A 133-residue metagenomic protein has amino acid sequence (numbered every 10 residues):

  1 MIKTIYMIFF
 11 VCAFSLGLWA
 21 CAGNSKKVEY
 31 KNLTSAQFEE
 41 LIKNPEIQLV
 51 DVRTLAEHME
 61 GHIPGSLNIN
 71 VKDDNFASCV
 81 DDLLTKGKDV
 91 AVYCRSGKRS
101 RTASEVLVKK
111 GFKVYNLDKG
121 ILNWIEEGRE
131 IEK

Functional and structural regions predicted by a protein language model:
I2-Y6, L16-L41, A56-D89, K98-K133: Rhodanese-like catalytic fold shared by cysteine-dependent sulfurtransferases and DSP/PTP-type phosphatases
F10: Pyridoxal 5′-phosphate
L49-D51: Structural scaffold elements adjacent to functional motifs in cytosolic proteins
Y93: Short, surface-exposed ligand- or partner-binding patches at beta-edge/loop junctions that are enriched in aromatics
